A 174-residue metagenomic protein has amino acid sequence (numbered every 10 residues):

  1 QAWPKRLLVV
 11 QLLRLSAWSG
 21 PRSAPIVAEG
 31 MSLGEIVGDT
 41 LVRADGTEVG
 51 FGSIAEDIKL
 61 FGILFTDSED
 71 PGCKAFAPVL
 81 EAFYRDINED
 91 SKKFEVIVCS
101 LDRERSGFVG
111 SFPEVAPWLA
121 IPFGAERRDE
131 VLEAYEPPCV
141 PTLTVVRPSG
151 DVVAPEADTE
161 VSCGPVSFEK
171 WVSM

Functional and structural regions predicted by a protein language model:
Q1-P4: Low-complexity, disordered terminal segments
L7-I36: Eukaryotic N-terminal low-complexity, Ser/Thr- and Lys/Arg-rich leader segments that predominantly function as
G38-F61: A short beta-strand-turn-helix
G62-F65, V98, F108, W118 (+1 more regions): Short, structured motif recognition centered on aromatic/hydrophobic residues
F65-A82: Conserved redox-active cysteine motifs that mediate thiol-disulfide chemistry, especially di-cysteine Cys-X(1-2)-Cys
K93-I97: Short active-site oxyanion
L101-C139: Thioredoxin-like thiol-disulfide oxidoreductase module
C139, V146-M174: Non-catalytic, surface beta->alpha helical segment in thiol-disulfide oxidoreductase systems
